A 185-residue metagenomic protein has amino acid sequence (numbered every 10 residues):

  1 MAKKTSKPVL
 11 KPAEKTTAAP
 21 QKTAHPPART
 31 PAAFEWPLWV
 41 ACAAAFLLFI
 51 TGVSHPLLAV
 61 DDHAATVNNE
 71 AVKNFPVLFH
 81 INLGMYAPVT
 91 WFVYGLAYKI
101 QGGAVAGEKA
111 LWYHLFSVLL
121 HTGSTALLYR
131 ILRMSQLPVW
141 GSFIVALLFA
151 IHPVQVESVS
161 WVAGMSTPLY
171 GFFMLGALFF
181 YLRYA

Functional and structural regions predicted by a protein language model:
A2-A185: Polytopic membrane enzymes that build or remodel cell-surface glycoconjugates and lipids
